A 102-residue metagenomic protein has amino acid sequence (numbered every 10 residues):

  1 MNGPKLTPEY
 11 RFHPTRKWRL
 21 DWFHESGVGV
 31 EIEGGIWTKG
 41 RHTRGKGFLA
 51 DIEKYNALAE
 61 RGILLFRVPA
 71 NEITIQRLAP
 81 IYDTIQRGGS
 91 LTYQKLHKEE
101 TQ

Functional and structural regions predicted by a protein language model:
M1-Q102: Nucleic-acid endo/exonuclease domains
